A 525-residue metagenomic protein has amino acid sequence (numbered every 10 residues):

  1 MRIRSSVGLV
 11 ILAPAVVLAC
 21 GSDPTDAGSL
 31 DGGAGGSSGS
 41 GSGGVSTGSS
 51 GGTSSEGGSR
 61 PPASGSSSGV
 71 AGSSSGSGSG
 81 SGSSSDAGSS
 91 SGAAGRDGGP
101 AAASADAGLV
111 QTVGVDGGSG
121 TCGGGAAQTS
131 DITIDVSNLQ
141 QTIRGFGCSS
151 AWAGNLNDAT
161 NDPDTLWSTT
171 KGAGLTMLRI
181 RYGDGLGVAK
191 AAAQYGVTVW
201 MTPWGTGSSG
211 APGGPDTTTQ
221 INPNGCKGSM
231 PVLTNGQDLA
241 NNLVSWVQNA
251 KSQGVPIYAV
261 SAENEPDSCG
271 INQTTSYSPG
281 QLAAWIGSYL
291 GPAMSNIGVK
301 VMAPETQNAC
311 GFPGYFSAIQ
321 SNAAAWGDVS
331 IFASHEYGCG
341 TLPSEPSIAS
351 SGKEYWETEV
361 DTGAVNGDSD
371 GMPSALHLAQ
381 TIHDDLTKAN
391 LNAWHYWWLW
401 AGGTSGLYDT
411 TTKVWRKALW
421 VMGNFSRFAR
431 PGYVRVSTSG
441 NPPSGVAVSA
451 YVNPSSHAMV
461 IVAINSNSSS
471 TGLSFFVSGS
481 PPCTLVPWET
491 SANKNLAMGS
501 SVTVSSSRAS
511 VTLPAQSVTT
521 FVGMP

Functional and structural regions predicted by a protein language model:
M1-L18: Sec-dependent bacterial lipoprotein signal peptides
A15-A126: Ser/Thr-rich, Pro/Gly/Ala-heavy low-complexity intrinsically disordered linkers and tails of secreted extracellular
G114-S168: N-terminal module-boundary/linker segments of secreted carbohydrate-active enzymes
S137, T170-Q320: Substrate-binding cleft and catalytic face of glycoside hydrolase catalytic domains, especially the flexible beta-alpha
S276-T381, K388: Noncatalytic carbohydrate-binding groove/subsite architecture in carbohydrate-active enzymes
G352-A429, V436-P442: Aromatic/acidic polysaccharide-binding cleft in carbohydrate-active enzymes
N441-C483, Q516: Carbohydrate-binding surface patches
V502-P525: C-terminal beta-strand-rich structural cap/linker in extracellular carbohydrate-active enzymes
